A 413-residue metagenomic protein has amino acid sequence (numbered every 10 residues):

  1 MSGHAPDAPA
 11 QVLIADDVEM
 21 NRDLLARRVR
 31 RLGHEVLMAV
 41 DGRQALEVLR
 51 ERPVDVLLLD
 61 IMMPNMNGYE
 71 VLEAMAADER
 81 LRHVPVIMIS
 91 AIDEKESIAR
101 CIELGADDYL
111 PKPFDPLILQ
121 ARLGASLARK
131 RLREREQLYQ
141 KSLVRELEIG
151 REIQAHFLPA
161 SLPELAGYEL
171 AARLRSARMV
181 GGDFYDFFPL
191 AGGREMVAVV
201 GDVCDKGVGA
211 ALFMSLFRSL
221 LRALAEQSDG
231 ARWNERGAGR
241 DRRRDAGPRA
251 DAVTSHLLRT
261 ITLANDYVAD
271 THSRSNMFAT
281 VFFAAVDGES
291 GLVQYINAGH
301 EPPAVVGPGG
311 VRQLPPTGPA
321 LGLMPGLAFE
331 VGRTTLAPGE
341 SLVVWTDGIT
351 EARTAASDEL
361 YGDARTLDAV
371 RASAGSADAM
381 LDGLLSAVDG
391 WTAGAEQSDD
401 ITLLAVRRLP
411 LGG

Functional and structural regions predicted by a protein language model:
H4-A5, A10, V18-L37, E47: Two-component/phosphorelay signaling modules centered on CheY-like receiver
A10, D17-M20, V40-Q44, N67-E73 (+1 more regions): Acidic catalytic/metal-coordinating carboxylates
R52-L58: Active-site beta3 strand of CheY-like receiver
M63, M75: Receiver (REC) domain active-site loop signature in two-component systems and cognate sites in sensor histidine kinases
P64, L110-K112: A Lys-centered signature of the CheY-like receiver
R135-V343, S386, G390-G413: … and, occasionally, acidic/histidine-rich disordered N-termini of signaling adaptors
